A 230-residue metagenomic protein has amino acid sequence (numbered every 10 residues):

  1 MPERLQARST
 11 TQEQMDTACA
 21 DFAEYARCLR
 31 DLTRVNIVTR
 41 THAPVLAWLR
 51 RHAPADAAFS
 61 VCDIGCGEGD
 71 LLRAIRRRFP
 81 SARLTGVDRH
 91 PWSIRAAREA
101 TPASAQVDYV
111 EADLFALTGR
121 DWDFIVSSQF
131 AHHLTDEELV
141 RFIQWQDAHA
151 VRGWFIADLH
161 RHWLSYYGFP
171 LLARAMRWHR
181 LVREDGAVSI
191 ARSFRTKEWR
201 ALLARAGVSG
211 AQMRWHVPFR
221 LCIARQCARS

Functional and structural regions predicted by a protein language model:
M1-L29: N-terminal, positively charged/glycine-rich alpha-helical extensions of SAM-dependent methyltransferases
F22-P44, H52: Class I SAM-dependent methyltransferase Rossmann-like catalytic core, especially the SAM/SAH-binding loop
C62, D70-L114: Class I SAM-dependent methyltransferase SAM/SAH-binding core
G67: Conserved glycine-rich SAM-binding loop
V126: A conserved beta-strand element that flanks and buttresses the S-adenosyl-L-methionine
L134-W145: A short, conserved alpha-helix within the catalytic core of class I
V151-L159: Conserved beta-strand signature within the Rossmann-like core of class I S-adenosyl-L-methionine
L159-L203, Q212: C-terminal alpha-helical "lid/dimerization" subdomain adjacent to the S-adenosyl-L-methionine
